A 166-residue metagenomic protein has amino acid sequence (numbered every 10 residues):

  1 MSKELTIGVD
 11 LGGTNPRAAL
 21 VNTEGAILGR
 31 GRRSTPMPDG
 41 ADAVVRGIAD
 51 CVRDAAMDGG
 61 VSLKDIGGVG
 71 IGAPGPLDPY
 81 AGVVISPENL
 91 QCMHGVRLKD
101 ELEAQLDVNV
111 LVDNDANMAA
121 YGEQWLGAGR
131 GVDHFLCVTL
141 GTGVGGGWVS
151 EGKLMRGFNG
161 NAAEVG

Functional and structural regions predicted by a protein language model:
M1-L5, A19-V21, G29-R32, D39-A43 (+3 more regions): Glycine/GP-enriched mid-protein hinge/lid loop-to-helix segment characteristic of carbohydrate kinases
K3, I7-A73: Conserved phosphate-binding loops in N-terminal lobes of ATP-dependent enzymes of the actin/Hsp70/sugar-kinase
T14, A116-N117, N161: A generic "binding-loop/recognition-motif" signal
T14, P74-L77, G141-G143: Short glycine-rich anion-binding loops that position phosphate/pyrophosphate groups of nucleotides and phosphorylated
G25, S86-L90, L154: Glycine-rich, phosphate-binding/catalytic loops in enzymes
A41-A49, R53, M57, D65-V69 (+1 more regions): Glycine-rich phosphate-binding loop and adjoining helix at the ATP-binding site of ATP-dependent phosphoryl-transfer
